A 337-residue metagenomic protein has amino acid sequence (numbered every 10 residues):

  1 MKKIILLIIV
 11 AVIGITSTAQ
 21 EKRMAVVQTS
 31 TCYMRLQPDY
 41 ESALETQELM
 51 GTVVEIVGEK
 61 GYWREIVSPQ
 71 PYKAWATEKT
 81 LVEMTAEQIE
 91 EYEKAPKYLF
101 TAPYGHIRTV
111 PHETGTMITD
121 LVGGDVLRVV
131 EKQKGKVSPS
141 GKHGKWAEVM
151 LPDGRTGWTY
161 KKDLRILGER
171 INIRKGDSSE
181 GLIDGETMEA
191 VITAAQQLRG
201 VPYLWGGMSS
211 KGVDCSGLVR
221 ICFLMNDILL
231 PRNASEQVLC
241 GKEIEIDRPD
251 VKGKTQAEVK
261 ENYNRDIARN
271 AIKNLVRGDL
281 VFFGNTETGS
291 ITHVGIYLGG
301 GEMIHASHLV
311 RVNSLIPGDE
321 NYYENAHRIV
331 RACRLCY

Functional and structural regions predicted by a protein language model:
I4-I13: Sec-dependent N-terminal signal peptides
Q20-R23, D39, M50-E55, K60 (+5 more regions): Boundary regions of SH3-family modules and the immediately adjacent low-complexity/disordered segments in eukaryotic
E48, L121, I272-L275: Short, well-ordered loop/turn sites that connect or cap secondary structure elements
G51, V122-L127, G278: Loop/turn positions that initiate beta-strands
E83, T109-I118, A268-N270, E287-Y337: Aromatic- and glycine-rich peptidoglycan recognition patches
T114, D177-L182, P202-S210, G284: Second-shell loop/turn segments in exported
A195, G207-N226, L230-N233: Active-site nucleophilic cysteine motif
L229-V312: ...with weaker cross-activation on analogous glycine-rich loops/strands in unrelated enzymes
